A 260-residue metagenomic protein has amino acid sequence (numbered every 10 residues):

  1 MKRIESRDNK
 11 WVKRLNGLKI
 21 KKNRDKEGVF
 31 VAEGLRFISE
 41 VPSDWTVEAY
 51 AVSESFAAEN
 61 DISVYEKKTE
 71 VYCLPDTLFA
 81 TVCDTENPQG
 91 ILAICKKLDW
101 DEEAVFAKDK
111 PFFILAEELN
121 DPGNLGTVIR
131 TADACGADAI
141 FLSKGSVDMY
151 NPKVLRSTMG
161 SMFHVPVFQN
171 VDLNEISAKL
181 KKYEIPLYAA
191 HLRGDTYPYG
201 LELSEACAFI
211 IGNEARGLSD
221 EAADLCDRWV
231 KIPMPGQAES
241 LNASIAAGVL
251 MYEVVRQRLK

Functional and structural regions predicted by a protein language model:
M1-N60, S146-V147: Boundary-proximal intrinsically disordered activation/regulatory segments immediately upstream of a helical core
K2-S6, E70-P75, P166-L173: Short acidic-hydrophobic, aromatic-tinged amphipathic segments that line or gate anion-handling sites
G34, N120-T127, L241-A246: Amphipathic alpha-helical repeat scaffolds
S43-T46, V105-R193: RNA substrate-binding interface of SAM-dependent RNA methyltransferases
N60, T69-K96: Glycine/small-residue-rich loop that forms an oxyanion/phosphate-binding "nest" at active or ligand-binding sites
A134-C135, M149, V154-M162, D220-K260: Structured adenosyl-cofactor binding patch, chiefly the S-adenosyl-L-methionine
Y188-A238: Active-site/ligand-binding-proximal alpha/beta "capping" segment
